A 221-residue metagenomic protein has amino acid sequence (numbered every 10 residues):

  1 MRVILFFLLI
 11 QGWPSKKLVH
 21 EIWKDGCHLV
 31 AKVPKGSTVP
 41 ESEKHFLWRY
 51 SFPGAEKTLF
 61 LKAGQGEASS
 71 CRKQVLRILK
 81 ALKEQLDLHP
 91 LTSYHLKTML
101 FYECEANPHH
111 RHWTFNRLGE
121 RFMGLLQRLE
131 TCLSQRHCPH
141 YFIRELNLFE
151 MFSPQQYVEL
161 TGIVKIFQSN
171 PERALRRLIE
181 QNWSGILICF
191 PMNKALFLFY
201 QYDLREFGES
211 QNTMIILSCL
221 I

Functional and structural regions predicted by a protein language model:
M1-I221: Non-catalytic helical "accessory" subdomain of NTase-fold nucleotidyltransferases
